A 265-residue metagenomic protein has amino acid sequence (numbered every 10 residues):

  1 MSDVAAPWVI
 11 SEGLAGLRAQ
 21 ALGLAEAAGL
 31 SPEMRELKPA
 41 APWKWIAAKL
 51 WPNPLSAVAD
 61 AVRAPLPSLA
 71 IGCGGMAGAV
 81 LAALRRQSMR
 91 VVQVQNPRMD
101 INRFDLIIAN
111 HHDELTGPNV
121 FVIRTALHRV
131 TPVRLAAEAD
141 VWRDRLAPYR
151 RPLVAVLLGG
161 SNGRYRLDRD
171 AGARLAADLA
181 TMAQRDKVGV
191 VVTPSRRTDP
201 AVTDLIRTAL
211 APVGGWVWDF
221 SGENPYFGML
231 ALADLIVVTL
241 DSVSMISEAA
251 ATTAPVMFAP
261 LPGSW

Functional and structural regions predicted by a protein language model:
S2-W8: Extreme N-terminal starter segment of soluble prokaryotic enzymes
V9-V122, H128: Active-site and donor-binding regions of nucleotide-sugar-utilizing enzymes
R35-E36, A109, G189-R196: Short internal beta-strands
P65-L66, R103, G228-L232, A251: Alpha-helix C-terminal capping/helix-to-coil transition sites in glycosyltransferase folds
N102-D168: A nucleotide-sugar donor-handling region in carbohydrate enzymes
P152, S161-P194: Conserved catalytic-core segment of nucleotide-activated headgroup transferases in glycan assembly
R207-S244: Donor nucleotide-activated moiety binding/catalytic core segment of transferases that use nucleotide-activated donors
A250-W265: Nucleotide-sugar donor-binding patch of glycosyltransferase catalytic domains
